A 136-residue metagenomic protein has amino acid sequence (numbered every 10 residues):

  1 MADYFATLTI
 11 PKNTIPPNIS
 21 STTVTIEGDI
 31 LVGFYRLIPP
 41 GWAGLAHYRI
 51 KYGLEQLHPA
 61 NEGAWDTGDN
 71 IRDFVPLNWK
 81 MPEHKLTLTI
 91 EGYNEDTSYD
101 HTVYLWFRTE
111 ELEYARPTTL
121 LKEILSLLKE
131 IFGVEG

Functional and structural regions predicted by a protein language model:
M1-G28, I38-G136: Beta-strand-centric surfaces of beta-sandwich/beta-rich domains
